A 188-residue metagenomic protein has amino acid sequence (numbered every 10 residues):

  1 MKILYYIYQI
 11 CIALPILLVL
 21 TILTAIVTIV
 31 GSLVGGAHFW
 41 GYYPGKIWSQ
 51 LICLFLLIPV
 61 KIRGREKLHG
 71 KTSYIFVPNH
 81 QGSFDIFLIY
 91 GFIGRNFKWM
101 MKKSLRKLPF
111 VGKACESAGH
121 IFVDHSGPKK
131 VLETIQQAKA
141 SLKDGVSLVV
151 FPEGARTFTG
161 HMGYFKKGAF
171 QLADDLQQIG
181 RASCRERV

Functional and structural regions predicted by a protein language model:
K2-K61, K113-A114: A transmembrane-helix-recognition feature enriched in membrane-embedded lipid enzymes and envelope glyco-/phospholipid
P59-R187: Soluble catalytic domains of membrane acyltransferases
